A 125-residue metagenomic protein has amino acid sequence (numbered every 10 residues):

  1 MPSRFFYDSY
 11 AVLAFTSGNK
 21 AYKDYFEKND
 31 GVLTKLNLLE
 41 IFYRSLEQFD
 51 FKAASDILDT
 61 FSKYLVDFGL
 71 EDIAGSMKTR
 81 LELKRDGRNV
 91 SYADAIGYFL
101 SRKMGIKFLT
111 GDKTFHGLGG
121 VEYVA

Functional and structural regions predicted by a protein language model:
M1-L33, R44-D56: Short, well-structured N-terminal submotif of metal-dependent ribonuclease cores
M1-S3, Y98-A125: Acidic, PIN/NYN-like endoribonuclease modules and their adjacent C-terminal/linker elements
Y7-D8, L33-K35, V90-S91, D112-K113: Histidine- and aromatic-rich ligand-binding microenvironments
V12-L13, L38, F115-H116: A generic structural signal for short hydrophobic patches within well-formed alpha-helices
D30-V32, K63-L65, G120-A125: Active-site regions of enzymes building and remodeling cell-envelope glycoconjugates
L36-M77: Active-site-proximal, substrate-binding regions of enzyme catalytic domains and RNA-binding/basic surfaces
Q48-K52, L83-R85, V124-A125: Short, hinge-like loop/turn segments at secondary-structure boundaries
V66-L109: Active-site neighborhoods of divalent-metal-dependent phosphate/nucleic-acid chemistry enzymes
